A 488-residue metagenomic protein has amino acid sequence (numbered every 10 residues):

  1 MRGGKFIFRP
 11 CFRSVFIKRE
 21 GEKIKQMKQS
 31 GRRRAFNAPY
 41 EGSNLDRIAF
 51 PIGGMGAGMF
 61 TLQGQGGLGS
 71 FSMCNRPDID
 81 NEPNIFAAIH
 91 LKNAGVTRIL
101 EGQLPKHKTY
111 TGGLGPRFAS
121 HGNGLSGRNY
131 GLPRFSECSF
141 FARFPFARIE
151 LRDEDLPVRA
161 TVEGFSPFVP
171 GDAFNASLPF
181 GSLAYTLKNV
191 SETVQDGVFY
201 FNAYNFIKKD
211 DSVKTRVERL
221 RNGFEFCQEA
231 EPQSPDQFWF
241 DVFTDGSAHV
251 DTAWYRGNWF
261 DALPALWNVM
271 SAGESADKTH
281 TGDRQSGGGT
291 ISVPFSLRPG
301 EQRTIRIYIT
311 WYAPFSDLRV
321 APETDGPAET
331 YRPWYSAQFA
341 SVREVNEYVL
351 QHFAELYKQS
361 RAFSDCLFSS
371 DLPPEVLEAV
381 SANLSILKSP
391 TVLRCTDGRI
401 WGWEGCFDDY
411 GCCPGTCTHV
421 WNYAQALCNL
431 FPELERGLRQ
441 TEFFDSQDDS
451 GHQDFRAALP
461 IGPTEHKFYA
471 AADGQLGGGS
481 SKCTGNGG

Functional and structural regions predicted by a protein language model:
R2-A49, T279-T281: Short, Gly/Pro- and small/polar-rich lid/capping loops
R33-Q103, G112, A119, F140-F144 (+5 more regions): Internal mixed beta-strand/loop scaffold within catalytic domains of large alpha/beta enzymes
A38-P83, E274, K278-G289, P294-S296 (+3 more regions): Substrate-binding groove/exosite segments of carbohydrate-active enzymes
M55-R128, P232-A272, R332, S336 (+2 more regions): Acidic-aromatic substrate-binding/catalytic surfaces of carbohydrate-active enzymes
T111-P179, N258-I291: Extended, loop-rich substrate-binding clefts of extracytoplasmic carbohydrate-active enzymes
L151, V162-G164, F199-A203, E301-A313: Short, hydrophobic/aromatic-enriched beta-strand segments in well-ordered soluble domains
L151-V158, K188-G197, S296-T304: A short, structured loop/turn motif at beta-sheet edges
P167-A272, I291, L318, P322-D371: Polysaccharide-binding surfaces and accessory modules of carbohydrate-active proteins
